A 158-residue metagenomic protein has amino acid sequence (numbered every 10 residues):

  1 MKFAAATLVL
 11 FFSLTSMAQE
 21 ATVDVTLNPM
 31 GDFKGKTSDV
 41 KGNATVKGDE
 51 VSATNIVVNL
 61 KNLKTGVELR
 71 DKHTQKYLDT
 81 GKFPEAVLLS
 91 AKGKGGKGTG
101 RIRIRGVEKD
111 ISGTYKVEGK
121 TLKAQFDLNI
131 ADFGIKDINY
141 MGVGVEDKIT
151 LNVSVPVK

Functional and structural regions predicted by a protein language model:
M1-A5: Positively charged n-region of N-terminal signal peptides that target proteins for export
T7-L10: Acyl-CoA-dependent O-acyltransferases
F12-A18: Sec/Tat signal peptide C-region and signal peptidase I cleavage site
A18-K158: Low-complexity, acidic/polar, glycine-enriched regions of mature
